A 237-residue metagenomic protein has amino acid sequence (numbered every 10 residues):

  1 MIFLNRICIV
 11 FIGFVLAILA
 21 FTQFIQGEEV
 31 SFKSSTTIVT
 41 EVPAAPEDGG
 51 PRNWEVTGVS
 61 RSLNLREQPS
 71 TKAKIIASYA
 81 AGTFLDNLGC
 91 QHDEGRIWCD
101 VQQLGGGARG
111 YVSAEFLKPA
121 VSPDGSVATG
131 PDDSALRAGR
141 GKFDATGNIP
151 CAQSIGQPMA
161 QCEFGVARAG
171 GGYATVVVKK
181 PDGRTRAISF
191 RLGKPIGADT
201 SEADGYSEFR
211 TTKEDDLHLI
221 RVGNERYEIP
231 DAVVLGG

Functional and structural regions predicted by a protein language model:
M1-Q26: Sec-dependent N-terminal signal peptides
C8, I25-E67, A77-A81, L88-Q91 (+2 more regions): SH3-family beta-barrel domains
S70-A73: Short, solvent-exposed loop/turn positions at domain surfaces that link secondary-structure elements or cap domain
I76, C90, Q153-T200: Mature extracytoplasmic domains of secretory-pathway proteins
I76-E115: SH3/SH3-like beta-barrel superfamily modules
G106-F116, A187-S189, E228-P230: A short macromolecule-binding patch
G130-C162: Tryptophan-anchored aromatic micro-motifs
A135-R137, F209-G237: C-terminal partner/receptor-binding element of secreted or periplasmic proteins
